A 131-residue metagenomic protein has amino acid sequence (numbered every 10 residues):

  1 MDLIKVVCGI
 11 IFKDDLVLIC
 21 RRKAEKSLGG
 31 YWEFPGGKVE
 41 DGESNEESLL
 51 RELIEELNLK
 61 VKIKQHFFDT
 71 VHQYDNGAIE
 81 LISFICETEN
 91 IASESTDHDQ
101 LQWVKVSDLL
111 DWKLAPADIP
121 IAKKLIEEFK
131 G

Functional and structural regions predicted by a protein language model:
M1-D2, I126-G131: Generic C-terminal helix-cap and adjacent flexible tail
M1-V17, K38: Conserved N-terminal beta-strand and adjoining loop/helix that marks the start of the Nudix/MutT-like hydrolase domain
K5-V7, D15, I79-I82, D99: Change "...and in nucleic-acid phosphodiester-cleaving endonucleases..." to "...and in nucleic-acid processing enzymes
I11-F12, I19, C86, W103: Conserved hydrophobic "DFG−1" position in protein kinase catalytic cores
K26-G30: A conserved beta-turn-beta hairpin within the catalytic core of GNAT-like acetyltransferases that forms part
F34-H66, K105: The catalytic Nudix box helix
K60, D69-A92, Q102, V106: Active-site-adjacent beta-strand/loop module that shapes the phosphate/pyrophosphate-binding cleft
I85, E94-L125: NUDIX/MutT-family hydrolases
